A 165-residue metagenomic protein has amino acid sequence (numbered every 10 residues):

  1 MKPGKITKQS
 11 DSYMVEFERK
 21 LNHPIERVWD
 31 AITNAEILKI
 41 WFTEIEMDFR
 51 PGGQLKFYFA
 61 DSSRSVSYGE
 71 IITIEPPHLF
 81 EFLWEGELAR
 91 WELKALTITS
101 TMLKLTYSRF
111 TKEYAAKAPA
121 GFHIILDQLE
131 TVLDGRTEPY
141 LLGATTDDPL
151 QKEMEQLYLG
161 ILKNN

Functional and structural regions predicted by a protein language model:
M1-E44: Hydrophobic ligand-binding cavity/cleft-lining segments
Q9, I74, K94-L96: Short beta-strand micro-motifs enriched in acidic
D11, V15, S65, E87: Exposed loop/turn and edge beta-strand positions of beta-sandwich/beta-sheet ligand-binding modules
S12-M14, Q54, P77-L79, I98-M102: A generic structural signal for beta-strand entry/edge sites
K20, E36, I40-G86, N165: Glycine-rich portal/gate segments that line the openings of hydrophobic small-molecule binding cavities
K20-P24, Y58-A60, K94, T106-F110: Solvent-exposed residues in well-ordered beta-strands and their adjoining turns, especially edge/terminal strands
E81-T131, T137: Beta-strand/loop substructures that line and gate deep hydrophobic ligand-binding cavities in soluble
D134-N165: Short, highly charged C-terminal tails/helix-capping segments
